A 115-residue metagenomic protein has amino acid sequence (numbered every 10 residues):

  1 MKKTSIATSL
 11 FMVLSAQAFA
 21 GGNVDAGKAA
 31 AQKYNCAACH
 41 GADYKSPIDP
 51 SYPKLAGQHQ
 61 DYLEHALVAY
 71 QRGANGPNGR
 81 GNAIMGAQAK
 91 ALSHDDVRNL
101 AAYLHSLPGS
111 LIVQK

Functional and structural regions predicted by a protein language model:
K3-F19: Gram-negative bacterial Sec-dependent N-terminal signal peptides
A16-Q32, K45-P47, S51, V113-K115: Electrostatic cytochrome c docking/interface patches
V24, A30-K33, N75-N82, L92 (+2 more regions): Short sequence/structural segments immediately N-terminal
K28, A42-A74, G86-L92: Gly/Gly-Pro-rich "capping" loops immediately C-terminal to redox-active cysteine motifs in periplasmic/lumenal
N35-A42, L100, L104: The canonical Cys-X-X-Cys-His
K45-P47, G73-P77, L107-Q114: Inter-heme linker and motif-flanking segments adjacent to c-type heme-binding CXXCH motifs in c-type cytochromes
Q88-Q114: C-terminal capping alpha-helices of c-type cytochrome domains
